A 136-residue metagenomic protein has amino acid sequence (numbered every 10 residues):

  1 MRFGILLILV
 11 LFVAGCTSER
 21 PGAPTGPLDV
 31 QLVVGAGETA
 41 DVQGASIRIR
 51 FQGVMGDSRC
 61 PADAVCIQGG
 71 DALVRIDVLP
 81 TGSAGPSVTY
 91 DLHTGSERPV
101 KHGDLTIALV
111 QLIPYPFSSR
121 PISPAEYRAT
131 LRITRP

Functional and structural regions predicted by a protein language model:
M1-I5: Positively charged n-region of N-terminal signal peptides that target proteins for export
F12-G15: C-terminal motif of bacterial Sec signal peptides marking the signal peptidase cleavage site
T17-R20: Bacterial signal peptide processing site
P24-Q43: Post-signal peptide N-terminal segment of mature Sec-exported envelope proteins
D41-S46, R59-Q68, F117-S123: Short, solvent-exposed beta-strand/turn "edge" segments of beta-rich domains on protein surfaces
R48-I49, M55-H93: Mature extracytoplasmic domains of secretory-pathway proteins
Y90-Q111: Short Fe-S-cluster ligation motifs
A108-E126, T130-I133: Short, exposed beta-strand-loop hairpins at the edges of beta-sheets in extracellular/periplasmic proteins
